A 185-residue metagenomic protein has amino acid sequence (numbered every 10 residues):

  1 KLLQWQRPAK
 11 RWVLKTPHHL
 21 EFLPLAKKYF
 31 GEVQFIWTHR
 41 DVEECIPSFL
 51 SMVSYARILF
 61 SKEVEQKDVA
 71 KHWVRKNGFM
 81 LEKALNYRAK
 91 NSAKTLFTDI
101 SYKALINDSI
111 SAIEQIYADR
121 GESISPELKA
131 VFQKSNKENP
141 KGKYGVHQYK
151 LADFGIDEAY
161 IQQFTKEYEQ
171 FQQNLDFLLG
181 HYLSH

Functional and structural regions predicted by a protein language model:
K1-L25: Alpha/beta-hydrolase fold catalytic core
L3-W12, F49-H185: PAPS-dependent sulfotransferases, especially Golgi type II membrane carbohydrate sulfotransferases
K15, A26-S51: Conserved phosphate-donor/acceptor-positioning beta-strand/loop module used by diverse small-molecule
T16-H19, G31, T38, N77 (+2 more regions): Active-site-proximal structural scaffolding
H19-P24, E43-I46, I106-S109: Flexible loop/turn segments at secondary-structure boundaries
